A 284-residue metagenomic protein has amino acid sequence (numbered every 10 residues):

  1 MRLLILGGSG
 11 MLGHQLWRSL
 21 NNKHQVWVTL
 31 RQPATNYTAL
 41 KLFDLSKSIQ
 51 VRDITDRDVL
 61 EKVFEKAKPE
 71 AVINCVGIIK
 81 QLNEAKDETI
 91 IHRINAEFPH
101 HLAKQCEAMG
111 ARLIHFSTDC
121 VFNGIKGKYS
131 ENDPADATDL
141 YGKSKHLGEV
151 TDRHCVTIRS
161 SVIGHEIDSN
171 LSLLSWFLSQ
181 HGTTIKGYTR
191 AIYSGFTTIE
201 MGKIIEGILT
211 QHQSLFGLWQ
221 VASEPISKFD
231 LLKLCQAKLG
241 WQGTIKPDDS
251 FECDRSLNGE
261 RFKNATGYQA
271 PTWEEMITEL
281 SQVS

Functional and structural regions predicted by a protein language model:
R2-K23: N-terminal Rossmann NAD(P)H-binding glycine-rich loop of SDR-like oxidoreductase domains
V28-A39, D53-I54, G77: N-terminal Rossmann-fold cofactor-binding loop
V51-I94: NAD(P)H-binding glycine-rich loop region in Rossmannoid oxidoreductase-like domains and their noncatalytic homologs
T55, K86, I90-H101, A135 (+2 more regions): Glycine-rich NAD(P)-binding loop of the Rossmann-fold in SDR/ketoreductase-type enzymes
H100-D136: Conserved Rossmann-fold NAD(P)-dependent oxidoreductase catalytic core, especially the SDR/UDP-sugar
T138, V150-Y193, I199-E200, E206-G207: NAD(P)-dependent short-chain dehydrogenase/reductase
G202-G207, Q211-E260: Mid/C-terminal beta-alpha module of Rossmann-like enzyme folds, strongest in SDR-family dehydrogenases/epimerases
P271-S284: Amphipathic terminal alpha-helices
